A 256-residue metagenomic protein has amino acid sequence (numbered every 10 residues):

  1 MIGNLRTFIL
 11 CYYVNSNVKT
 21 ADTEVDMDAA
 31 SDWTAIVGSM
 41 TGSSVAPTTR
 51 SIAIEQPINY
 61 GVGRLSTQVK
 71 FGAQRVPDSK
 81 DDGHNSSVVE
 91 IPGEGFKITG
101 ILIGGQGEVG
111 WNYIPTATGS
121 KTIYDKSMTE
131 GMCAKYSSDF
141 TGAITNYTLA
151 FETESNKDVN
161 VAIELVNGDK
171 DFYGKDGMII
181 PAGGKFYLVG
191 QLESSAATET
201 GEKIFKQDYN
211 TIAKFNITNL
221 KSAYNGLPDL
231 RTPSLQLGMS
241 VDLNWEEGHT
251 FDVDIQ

Functional and structural regions predicted by a protein language model:
M1, S44-T48, I54-N59, R64-Y209 (+1 more regions): Tryptophan-paired
M1-S39: Short helix/strand-capping turn motifs
A35-T49: Flexible, solvent-exposed coil segments and beta strand-coil junctions, predominantly the extracellular/periplasmic
T218-Q256: Intrinsically disordered, low-complexity repeat and linker tracts
